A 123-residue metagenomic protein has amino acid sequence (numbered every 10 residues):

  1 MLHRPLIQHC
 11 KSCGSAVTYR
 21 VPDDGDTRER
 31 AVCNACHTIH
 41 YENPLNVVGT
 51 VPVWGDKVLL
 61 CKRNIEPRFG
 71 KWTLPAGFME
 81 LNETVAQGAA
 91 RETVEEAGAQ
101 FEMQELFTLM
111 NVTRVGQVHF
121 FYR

Functional and structural regions predicted by a protein language model:
M1-L6, P67-F69, R114-V115: Nudix hydrolase/Nudix homology domain
L2-G49: Acidic, metal-coordinating catalytic segment for phosphate/diphosphate chemistry, firing primarily on the Nudix
H9, R30, V51, L60 (+1 more regions): Conserved hydrophobic/aromatic beta-strand scaffold that supports enzyme active sites
R20, Q100-F107: A short coil-to-beta-strand element that immediately follows conserved catalytic motifs
R28, F69, Q117-H119: Short edge beta-strand segments in beta-sheet-rich domains
V48, D56, V118-F120: Change "...and in nucleic-acid phosphodiester-cleaving endonucleases..." to "...and in nucleic-acid processing enzymes
V53-E95: Conserved Nudix-box catalytic region and its N-terminal flanking loop in Nudix hydrolases and closely related
M110-R123: Active-site-adjacent beta-strand/loop module that shapes the phosphate/pyrophosphate-binding cleft
